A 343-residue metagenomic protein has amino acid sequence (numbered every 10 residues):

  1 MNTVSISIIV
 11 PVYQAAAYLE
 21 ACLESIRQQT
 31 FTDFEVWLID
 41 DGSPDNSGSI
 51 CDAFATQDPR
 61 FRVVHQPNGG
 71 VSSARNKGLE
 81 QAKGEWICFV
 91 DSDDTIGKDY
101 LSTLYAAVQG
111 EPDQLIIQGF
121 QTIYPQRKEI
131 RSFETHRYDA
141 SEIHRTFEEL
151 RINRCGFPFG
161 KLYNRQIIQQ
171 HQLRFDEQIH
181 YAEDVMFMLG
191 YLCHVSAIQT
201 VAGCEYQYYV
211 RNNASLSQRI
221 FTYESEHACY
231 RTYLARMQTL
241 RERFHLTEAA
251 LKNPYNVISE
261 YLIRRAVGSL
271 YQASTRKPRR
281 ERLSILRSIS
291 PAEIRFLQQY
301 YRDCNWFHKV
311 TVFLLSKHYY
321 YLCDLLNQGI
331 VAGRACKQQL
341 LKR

Functional and structural regions predicted by a protein language model:
M1-S25: N-proximal low-complexity "stem/linker" segments adjacent to membrane-targeting elements
E24-D33: Short, acidic, metal-binding catalytic loop of nucleotide-sugar glycosyltransferases
S25, D40-S49, P67, D91: A conserved acidic beta->alpha catalytic loop
Q66-A82: Glycine-rich, basic loop-to-helix element that forms the pyrophosphate-binding segment of sugar-nucleotide handling
V71, S92-S225, H245: Donor-binding/catalytic cores of nucleotide-activated saccharide and glycerol-phosphate transferases/polymerases
I87: Short aromatic/hydrophobic "clamp" motif used to bind/position activated sugar donors
G203-N212, Q218-E248, R264-G268, Q272-I294: Catalytic core of nucleotide-sugar-dependent glycosyltransferases
Y271-R343: Membrane-interface aromatic/basic loop that binds lipid-linked glycans or pyrophosphate carriers, typified by
